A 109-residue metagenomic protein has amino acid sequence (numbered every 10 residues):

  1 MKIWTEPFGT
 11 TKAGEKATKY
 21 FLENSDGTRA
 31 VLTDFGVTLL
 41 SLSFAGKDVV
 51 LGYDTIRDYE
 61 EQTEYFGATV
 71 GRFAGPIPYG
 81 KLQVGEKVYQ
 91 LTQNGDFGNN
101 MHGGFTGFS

Functional and structural regions predicted by a protein language model:
M1-S109: Surface-exposed acidic/polar loop and edge beta-strand patches at domain peripheries
